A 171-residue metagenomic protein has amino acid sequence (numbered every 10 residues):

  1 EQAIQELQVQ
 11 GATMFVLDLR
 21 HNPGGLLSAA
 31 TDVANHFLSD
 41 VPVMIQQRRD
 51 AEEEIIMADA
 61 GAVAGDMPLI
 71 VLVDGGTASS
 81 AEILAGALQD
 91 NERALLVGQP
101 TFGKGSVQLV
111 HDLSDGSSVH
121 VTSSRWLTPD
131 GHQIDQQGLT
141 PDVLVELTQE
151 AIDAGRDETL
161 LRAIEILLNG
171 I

Functional and structural regions predicted by a protein language model:
E1-A12, I55, D135-A154, E158-I171: C-terminal, low-ordered peptide segments at domain boundaries
E1-S114: Cleft-lining beta-strand/loop regions that shape enzyme active-site pockets
L19, V73, S123-R125, L147: Flexible glycine-/small-residue-rich
D115, H120-S124: Short acidic, Pro/Gly- and aromatic-enriched capping/linker segments at domain boundaries
T128: Short, acidic, Ser/Thr-enriched surface-loop or helix-capping motifs
